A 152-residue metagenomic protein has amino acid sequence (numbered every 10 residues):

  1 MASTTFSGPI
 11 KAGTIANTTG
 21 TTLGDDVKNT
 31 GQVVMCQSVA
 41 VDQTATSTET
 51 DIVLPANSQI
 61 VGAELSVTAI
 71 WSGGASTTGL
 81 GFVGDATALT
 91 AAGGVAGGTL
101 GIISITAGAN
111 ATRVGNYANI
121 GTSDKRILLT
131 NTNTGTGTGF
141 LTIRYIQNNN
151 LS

Functional and structural regions predicted by a protein language model:
A2-S152: Surface-exposed, low-hydrophobicity beta-strand/loop segments enriched in small/polar/acidic residues
